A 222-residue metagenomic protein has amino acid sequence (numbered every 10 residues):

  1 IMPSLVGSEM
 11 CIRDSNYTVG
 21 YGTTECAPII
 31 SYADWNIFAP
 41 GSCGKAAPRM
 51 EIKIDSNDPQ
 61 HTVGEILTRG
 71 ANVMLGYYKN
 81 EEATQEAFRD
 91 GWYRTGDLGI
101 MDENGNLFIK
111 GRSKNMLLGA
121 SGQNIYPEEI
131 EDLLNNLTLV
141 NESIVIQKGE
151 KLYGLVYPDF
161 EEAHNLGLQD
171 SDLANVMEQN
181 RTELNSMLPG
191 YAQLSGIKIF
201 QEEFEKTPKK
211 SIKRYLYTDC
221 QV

Functional and structural regions predicted by a protein language model:
I1-I12: Single conserved hydrophobic/aromatic residue that forms the stacking wall/gate of nucleotide- or nucleobase-binding
S8, E25-D34, I52, V63 (+1 more regions): Adenylate-forming
R13-N16, T23-P40, S56-N57, N80-A83 (+1 more regions): Active-site loops of AMP-binding adenylate-forming
G22, G44, D97: Active-site glycine-centered loops adjacent to acidic/histidine catalytic or metal-binding residues that shape
S42-P48, P59-E86, Q123-I125: Conserved ATP/PPi-binding loop(s) of AMP-dependent carboxylate-activating enzymes
I54-S56, V63, T68-R69, F88-D90 (+2 more regions): Thr-Gly-centered strand-to-loop micro-motif
G70, L75-G76, L98-G190: AMP-binding/adenylate-forming catalytic core of the ANL superfamily
Y157, L194, I199-Q221: Flexible lysine-rich "adenylation lid" loop at the C-terminal edge of ANL adenylation domains
